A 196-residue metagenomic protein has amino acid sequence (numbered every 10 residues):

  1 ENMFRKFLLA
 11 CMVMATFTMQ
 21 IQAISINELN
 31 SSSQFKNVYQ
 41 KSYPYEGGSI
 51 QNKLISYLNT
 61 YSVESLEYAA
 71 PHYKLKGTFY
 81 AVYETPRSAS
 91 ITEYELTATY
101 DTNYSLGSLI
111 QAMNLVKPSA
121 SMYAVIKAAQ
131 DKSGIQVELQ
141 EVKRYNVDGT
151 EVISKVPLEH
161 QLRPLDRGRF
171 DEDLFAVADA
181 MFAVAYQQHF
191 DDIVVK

Functional and structural regions predicted by a protein language model:
E1-M3: Short, Lys/Arg-enriched N-terminal segments with co-localized hydrophobic residues within the first ~10-30 amino acids
K6-M19: Sec-dependent N-terminal signal peptides
A23-K196: N-terminal secretory-pathway/extracellular module detecting exported/lumenal segments and adjacent signal-anchor/first
